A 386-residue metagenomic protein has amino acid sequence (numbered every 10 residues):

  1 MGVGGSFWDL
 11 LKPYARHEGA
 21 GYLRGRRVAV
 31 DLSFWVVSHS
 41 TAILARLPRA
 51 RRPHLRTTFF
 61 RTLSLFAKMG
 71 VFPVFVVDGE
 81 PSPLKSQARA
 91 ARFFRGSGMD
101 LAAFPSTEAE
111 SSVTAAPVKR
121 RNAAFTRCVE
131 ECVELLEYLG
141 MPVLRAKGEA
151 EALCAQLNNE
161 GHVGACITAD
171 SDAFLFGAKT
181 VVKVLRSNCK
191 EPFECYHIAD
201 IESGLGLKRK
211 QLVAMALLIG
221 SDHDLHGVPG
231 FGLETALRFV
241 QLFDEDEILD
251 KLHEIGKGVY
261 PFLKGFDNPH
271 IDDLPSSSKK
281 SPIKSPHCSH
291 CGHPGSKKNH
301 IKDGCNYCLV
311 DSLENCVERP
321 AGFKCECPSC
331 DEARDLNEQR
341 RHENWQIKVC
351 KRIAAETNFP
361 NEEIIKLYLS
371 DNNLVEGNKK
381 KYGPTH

Functional and structural regions predicted by a protein language model:
M1, E18-R24, A199-H386: Non-catalytic nucleic-acid-binding/docking modules located in mid-to-C-terminal regions of nucleic-acid enzymes
M1-N159, K179-V181, S187: Noncatalytic, basic helical substrate-engagement surface that gates or grips nucleic-acid strands
E18, L63-L65, V74, A155 (+5 more regions): Beta-strand elements of modular eukaryotic interaction domains
V36-S38, S82-K85, A152, G164 (+5 more regions): Eukaryotic short linear interaction motifs
H39-S40, K85-S86, R145-A146, F176-G177 (+6 more regions): Intrinsically disordered, low-complexity regions enriched in proline, serine, glycine and charged residues
N158-H226: Long, highly charged, low-complexity intrinsically disordered interaction regions that mediate electrostatic DNA/RNA
